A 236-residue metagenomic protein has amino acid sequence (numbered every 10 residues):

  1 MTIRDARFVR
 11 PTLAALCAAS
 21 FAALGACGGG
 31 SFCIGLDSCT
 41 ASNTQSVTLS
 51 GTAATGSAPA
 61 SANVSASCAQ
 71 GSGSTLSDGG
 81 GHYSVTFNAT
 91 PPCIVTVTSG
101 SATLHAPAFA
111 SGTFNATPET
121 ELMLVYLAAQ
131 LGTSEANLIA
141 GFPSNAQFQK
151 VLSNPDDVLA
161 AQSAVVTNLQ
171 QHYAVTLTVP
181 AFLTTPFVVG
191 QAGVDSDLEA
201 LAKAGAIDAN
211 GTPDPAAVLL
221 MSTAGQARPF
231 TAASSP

Functional and structural regions predicted by a protein language model:
T2-L16: Bacterial N-terminal signal peptides that target proteins for export
A22-A26: C-terminal motif of bacterial Sec signal peptides marking the signal peptidase cleavage site
G28-P236: Feature for extracytoplasmic/surface-facing segments of secreted or surface-associated proteins, emphasizing
